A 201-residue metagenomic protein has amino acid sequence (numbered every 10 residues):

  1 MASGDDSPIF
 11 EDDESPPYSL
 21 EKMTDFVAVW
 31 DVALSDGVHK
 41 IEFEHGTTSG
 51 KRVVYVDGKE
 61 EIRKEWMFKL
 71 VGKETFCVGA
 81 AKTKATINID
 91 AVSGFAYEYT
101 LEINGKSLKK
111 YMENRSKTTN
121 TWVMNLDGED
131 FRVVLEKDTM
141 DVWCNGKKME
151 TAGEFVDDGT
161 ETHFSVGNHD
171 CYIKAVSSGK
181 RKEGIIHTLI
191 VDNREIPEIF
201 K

Functional and structural regions predicted by a protein language model:
A2-I186, I190-K201: N-terminal targeting and processing segments
